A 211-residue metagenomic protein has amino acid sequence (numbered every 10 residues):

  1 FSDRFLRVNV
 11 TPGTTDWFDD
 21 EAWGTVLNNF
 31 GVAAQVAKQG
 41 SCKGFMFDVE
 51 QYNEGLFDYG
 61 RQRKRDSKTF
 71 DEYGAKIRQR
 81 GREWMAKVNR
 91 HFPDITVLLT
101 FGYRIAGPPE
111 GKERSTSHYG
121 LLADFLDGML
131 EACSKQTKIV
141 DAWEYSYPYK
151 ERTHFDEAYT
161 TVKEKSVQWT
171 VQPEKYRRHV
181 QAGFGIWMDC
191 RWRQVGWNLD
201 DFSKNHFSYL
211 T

Functional and structural regions predicted by a protein language model:
F1-T211: Glycan-processing catalytic domains of CAZymes
